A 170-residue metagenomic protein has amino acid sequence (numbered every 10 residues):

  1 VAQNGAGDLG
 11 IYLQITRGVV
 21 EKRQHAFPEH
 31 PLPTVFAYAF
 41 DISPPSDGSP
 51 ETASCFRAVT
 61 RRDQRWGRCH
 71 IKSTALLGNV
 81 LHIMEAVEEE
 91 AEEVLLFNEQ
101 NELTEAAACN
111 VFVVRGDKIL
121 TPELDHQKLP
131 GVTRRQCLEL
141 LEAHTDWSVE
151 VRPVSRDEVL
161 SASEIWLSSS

Functional and structural regions predicted by a protein language model:
V1, D8-R23: Short, glycine/charge-rich beta-strand/loop segments that flank catalytic centers and engage negatively charged groups
Q3, E21-S170: Helix-start/capping segments and mature chain N-termini
